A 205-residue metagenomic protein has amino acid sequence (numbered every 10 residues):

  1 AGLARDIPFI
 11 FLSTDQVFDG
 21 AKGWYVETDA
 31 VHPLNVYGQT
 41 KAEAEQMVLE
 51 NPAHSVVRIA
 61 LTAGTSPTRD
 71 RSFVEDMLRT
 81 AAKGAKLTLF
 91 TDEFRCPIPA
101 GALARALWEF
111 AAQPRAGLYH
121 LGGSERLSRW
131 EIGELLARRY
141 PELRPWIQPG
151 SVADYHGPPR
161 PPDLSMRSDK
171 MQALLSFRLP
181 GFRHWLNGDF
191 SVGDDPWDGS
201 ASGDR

Functional and structural regions predicted by a protein language model:
A1-I10: NAD(P)-cofactor binding segment of oxidoreductase domains
Q16-V57, L61-G64: Catalytic helix-loop patch of NAD(P)-dependent Rossmann-fold dehydrogenases
T28, N35, R95-I98, L127 (+2 more regions): Residue-level signal for the nucleotide or nucleotide-sugar donor/cofactor binding architecture
L49-R95, G101-A102: NAD(P)-dependent short-chain dehydrogenase/reductase
L89-F94, Y119-L127, L174: Glycine-rich Rossmann NAD(P)(H)-binding loop
A104-A106, Q113-D163, P196-D204: Mid/C-terminal beta-alpha module of Rossmann-like enzyme folds, strongest in SDR-family dehydrogenases/epimerases
L107-A111, L136, S168, F182 (+1 more regions): Hydrophobic "lid"/C-terminal helical patch of Rossmann-like NAD(P)-dependent dehydrogenase/epimerase domains
Q172, P180-R205: Amphipathic terminal alpha-helices
